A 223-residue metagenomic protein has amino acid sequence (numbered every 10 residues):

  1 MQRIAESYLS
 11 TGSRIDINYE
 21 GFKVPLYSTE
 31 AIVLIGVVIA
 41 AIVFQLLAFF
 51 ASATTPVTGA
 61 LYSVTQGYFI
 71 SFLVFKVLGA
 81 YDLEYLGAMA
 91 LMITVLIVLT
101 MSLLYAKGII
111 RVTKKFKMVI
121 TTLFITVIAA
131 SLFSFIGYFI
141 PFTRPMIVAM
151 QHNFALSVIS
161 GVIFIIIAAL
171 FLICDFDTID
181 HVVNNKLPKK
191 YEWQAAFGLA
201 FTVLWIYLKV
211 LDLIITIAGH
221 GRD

Functional and structural regions predicted by a protein language model:
M1-D223: A hydrophobic alpha-helical transmembrane-helix feature that marks the membrane cores and membrane-interface segments
